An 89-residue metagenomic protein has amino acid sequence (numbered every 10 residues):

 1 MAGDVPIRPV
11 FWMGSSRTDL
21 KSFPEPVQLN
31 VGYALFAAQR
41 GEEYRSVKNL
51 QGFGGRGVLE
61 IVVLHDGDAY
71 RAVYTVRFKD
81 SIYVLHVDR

Functional and structural regions predicted by a protein language model:
M1-A69, F78-I82, R89: Basic, Lys/Arg-enriched alpha-helical interface segments
